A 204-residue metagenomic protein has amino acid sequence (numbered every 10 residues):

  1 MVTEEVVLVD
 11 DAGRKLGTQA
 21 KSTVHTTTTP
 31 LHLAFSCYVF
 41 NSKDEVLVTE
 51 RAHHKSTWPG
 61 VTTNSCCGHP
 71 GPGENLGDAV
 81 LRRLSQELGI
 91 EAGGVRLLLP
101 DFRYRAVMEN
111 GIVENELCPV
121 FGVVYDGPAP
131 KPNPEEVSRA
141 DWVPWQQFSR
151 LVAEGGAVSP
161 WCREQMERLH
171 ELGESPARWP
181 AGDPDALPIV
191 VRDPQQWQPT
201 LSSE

Functional and structural regions predicted by a protein language model:
M1-S42: Acidic, metal-coordinating catalytic segment for phosphate/diphosphate chemistry, firing primarily on the Nudix
E4, L33-F35, C66, L97 (+2 more regions): Residues that flank catalytic or metal-binding motifs in active/ligand-binding sites
D11, R51, W145: Residues immediately flanking
V24-T27, K55-W58, R139-D141: A short local loop/turn or secondary-structure capping micro-motif enriched for an aromatic residue
A34-H69: A glycine-rich, hydrophobic loop/mini-helix early in the fold
L47-V48, T63-L99, F121: The catalytic Nudix box helix
G60, P72, D101-E204: Nudix hydrolase/Nudix homology domain
